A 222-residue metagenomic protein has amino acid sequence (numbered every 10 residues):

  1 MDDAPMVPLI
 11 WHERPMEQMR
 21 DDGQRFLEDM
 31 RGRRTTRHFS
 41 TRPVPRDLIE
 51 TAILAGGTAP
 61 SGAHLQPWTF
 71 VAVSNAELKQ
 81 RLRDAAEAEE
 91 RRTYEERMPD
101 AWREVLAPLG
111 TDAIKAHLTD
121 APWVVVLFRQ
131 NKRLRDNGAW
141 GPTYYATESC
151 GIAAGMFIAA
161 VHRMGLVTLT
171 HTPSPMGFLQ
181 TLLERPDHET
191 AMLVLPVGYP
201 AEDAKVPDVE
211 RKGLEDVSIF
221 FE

Functional and structural regions predicted by a protein language model:
M1-D120, E222: N-terminal amphipathic, basic helical "cap/leader" segment at the start of enzyme domains
D29, V124-V126, V194-P196, I219: Conserved hydrophobic/aromatic beta-strand scaffold that supports enzyme active sites
T51-G56, V125, N131-L182: Small-aliphatic-rich amphipathic alpha-helix that forms the alpha element of a beta-alpha
P60, A113-A116, T181-R185, D208: A generic local secondary-structure boundary/capping motif
E90-M98, E184-P207: A glycine-rich helix N-cap at a beta->alpha junction
H117-R129: Acidic/histidine-rich alpha-helical segments that form the ligand environment of transition-metal centers
A121-W123, M164, A191-L193: Generic beta-strand structural signal
E202-E222: C-terminal domain-closing interface element
